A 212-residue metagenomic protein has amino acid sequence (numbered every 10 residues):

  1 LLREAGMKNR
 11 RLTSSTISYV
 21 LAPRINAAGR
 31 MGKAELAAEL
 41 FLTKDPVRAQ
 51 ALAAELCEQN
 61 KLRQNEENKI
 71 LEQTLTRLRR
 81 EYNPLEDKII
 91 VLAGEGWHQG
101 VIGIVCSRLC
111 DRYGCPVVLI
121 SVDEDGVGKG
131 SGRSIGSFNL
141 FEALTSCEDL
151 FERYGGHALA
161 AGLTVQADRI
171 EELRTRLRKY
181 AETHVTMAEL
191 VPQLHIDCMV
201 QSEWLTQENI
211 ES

Functional and structural regions predicted by a protein language model:
L1-I170: Hydrophobic helix-and-loop "lid/oligomerization" segment in the mid-to-C-terminal part of catalytic domains
E148-R153, K179-T186: A common structural junction motif
L173-L177: Short amphipathic C-terminal alpha-helix that caps PH/PH-like domains
E182-S212: A contiguous loop/helix-start segment that scaffolds small-molecule binding in enzyme catalytic cores
